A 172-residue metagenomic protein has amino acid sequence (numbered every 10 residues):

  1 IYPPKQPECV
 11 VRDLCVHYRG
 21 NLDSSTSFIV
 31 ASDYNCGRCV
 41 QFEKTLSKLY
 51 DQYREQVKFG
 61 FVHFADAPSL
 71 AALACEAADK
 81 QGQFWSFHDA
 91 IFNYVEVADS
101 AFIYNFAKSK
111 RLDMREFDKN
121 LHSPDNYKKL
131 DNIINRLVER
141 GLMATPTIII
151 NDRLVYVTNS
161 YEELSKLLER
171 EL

Functional and structural regions predicted by a protein language model:
I1-S69, H122, N126-A144, L168-L172: Extracytoplasmic thiol/disulfide redox context detector
A65-T145, I149-L172: Cysteine-centric redox/oxidoreductase cores and disulfide-bonded domains
